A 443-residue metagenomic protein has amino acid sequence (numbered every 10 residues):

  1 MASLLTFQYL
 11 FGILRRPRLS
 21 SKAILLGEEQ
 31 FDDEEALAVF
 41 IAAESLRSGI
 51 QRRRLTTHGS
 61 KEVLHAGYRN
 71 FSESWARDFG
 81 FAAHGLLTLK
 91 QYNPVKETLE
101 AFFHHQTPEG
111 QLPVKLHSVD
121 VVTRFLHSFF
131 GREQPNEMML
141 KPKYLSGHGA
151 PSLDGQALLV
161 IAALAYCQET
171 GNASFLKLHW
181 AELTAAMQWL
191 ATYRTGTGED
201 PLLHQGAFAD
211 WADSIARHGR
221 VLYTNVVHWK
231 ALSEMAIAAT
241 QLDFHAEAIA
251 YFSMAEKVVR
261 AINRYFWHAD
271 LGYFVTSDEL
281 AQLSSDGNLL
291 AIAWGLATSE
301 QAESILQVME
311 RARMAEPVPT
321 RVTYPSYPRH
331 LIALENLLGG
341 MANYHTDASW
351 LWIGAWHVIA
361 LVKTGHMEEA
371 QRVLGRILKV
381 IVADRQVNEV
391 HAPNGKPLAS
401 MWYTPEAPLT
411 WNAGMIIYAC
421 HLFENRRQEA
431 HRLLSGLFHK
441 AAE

Functional and structural regions predicted by a protein language model:
M1-L10: Hydrophobic alpha-helical topogenic segments used for membrane insertion/localization
L14-S74, E97, F103, T107-P151 (+3 more regions): Extended glycan-interaction surfaces of carbohydrate-active proteins
S21-F31, G80-Y92, Y144, L158-F175 (+5 more regions): Well-ordered alpha-helical scaffold segments within catalytic/enzyme domains
P94, E182, E247-A250, M254 (+2 more regions): Alpha-helical positions within canonical tetratricopeptide repeat
P135-K141, D154-Q156, I161-A165, H179: A generic, well-ordered mixed alpha/beta core segment in the N-terminal half of proteins
H179-Y193: An active-site-proximal structural segment forming one wall of the substrate-binding cleft that immediately precedes
A186-W189, L222-A261, Y265: Aromatic- and glycine-enriched pocket-lining scaffold segments that form the walls of small-molecule binding clefts
